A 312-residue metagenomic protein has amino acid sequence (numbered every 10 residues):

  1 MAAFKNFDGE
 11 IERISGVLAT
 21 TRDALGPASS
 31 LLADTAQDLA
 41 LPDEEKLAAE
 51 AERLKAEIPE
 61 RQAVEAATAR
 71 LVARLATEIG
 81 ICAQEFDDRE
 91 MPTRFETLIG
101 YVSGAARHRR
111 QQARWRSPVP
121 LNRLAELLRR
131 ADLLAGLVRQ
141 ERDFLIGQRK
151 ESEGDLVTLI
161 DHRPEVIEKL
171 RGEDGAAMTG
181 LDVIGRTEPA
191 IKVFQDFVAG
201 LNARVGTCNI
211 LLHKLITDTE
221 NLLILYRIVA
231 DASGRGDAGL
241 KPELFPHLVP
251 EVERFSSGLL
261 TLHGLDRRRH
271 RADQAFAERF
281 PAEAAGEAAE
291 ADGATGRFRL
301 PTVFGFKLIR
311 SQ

Functional and structural regions predicted by a protein language model:
M1-R163: Leu/Val/Ala/Ile-rich N-terminal alpha-helices, chiefly Sec-type signal peptides and the beginnings
I167-Q312: Long amphipathic all-alpha helical oligomerization modules
